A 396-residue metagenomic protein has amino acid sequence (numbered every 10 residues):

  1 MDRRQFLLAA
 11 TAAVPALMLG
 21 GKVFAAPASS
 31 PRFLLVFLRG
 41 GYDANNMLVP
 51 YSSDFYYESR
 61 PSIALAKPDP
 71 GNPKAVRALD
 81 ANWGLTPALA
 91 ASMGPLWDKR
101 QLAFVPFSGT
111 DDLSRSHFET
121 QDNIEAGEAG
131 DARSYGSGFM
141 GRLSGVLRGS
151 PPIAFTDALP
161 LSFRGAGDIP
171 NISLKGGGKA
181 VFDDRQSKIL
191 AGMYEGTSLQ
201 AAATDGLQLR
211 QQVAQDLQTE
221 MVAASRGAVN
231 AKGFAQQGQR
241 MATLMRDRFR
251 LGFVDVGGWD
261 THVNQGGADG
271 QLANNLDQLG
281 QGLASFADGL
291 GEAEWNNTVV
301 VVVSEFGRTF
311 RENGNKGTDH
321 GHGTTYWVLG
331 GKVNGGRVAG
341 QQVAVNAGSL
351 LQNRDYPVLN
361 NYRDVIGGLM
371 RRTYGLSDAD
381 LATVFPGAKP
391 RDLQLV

Functional and structural regions predicted by a protein language model:
M1-A293, R311, T325-V396: Feature for exported/extracytoplasmic and membrane-associated proteins, marking the mature portion
V299-G307: Acidic/histidine-rich, metal-coordinating catalytic segments
N313-K316: Histidine/acidic-residue-rich catalytic or RNA/ligand-binding cores of hydrolases and nuclease-related proteins
G321-G323: Short, solvent-exposed loop/turn segments at the edges of secondary structure
